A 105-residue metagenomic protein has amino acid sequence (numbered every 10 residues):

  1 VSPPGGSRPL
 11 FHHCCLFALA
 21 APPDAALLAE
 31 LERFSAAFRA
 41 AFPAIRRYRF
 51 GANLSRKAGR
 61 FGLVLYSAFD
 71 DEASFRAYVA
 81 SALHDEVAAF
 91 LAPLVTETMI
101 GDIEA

Functional and structural regions predicted by a protein language model:
V1-G62, D70-A80, T96, I103-A105: Short S/T/G/P-rich N-terminal loop/turn motif that feeds into the first structured element of a domain
V79, A88-L91: Short, flexible helix/strand-to-coil boundary loops that buttress conserved ligand/catalytic motifs in alpha/beta
L91-T98: Short glycine/proline-enriched turn or capping motifs at secondary-structure junctions
